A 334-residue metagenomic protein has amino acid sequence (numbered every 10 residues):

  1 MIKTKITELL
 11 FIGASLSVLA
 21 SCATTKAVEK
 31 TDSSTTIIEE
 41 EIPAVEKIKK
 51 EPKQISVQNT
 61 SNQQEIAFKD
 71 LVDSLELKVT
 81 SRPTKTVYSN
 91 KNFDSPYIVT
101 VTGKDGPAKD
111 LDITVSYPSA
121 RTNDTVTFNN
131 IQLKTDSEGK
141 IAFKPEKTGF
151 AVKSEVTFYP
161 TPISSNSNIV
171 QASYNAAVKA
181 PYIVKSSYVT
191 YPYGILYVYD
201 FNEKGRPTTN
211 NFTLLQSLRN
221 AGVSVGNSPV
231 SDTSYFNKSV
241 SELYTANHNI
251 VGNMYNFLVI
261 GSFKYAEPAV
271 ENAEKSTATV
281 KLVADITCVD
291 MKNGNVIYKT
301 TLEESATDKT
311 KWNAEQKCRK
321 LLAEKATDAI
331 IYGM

Functional and structural regions predicted by a protein language model:
L19-S21: C-terminal motif of bacterial Sec signal peptides marking the signal peptidase cleavage site
A23-V28, S241-N293: Surface-exposed short loop/turn segments
I55-N59, L77-D112, S116-P118, K140-P145 (+1 more regions): Beta-strand-rich structural segments
Q58-S61, T190-I260: N-terminal segment of the mature soluble domain
T127-E138: Short, acidic Ser/Thr/Gly-rich low-complexity loop/linker segments typical of extracellular and cell-surface proteins
F143, G149-A176: Short, aromatic- and glycine-rich surface loops/edge beta-strands on solvent-exposed regions
N166-V198: Short beta-strand elements
V289-G333: Short secondary-structure boundary motifs at beta->alpha junctions and helix caps
